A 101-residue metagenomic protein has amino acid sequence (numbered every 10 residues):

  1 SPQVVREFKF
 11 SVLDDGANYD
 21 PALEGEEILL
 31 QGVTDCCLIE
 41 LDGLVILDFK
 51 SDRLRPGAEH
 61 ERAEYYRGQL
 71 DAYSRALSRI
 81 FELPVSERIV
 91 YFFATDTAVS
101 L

Functional and structural regions predicted by a protein language model:
S1-L101: Structural signature of nuclease core domains in nucleic-acid processing machines
